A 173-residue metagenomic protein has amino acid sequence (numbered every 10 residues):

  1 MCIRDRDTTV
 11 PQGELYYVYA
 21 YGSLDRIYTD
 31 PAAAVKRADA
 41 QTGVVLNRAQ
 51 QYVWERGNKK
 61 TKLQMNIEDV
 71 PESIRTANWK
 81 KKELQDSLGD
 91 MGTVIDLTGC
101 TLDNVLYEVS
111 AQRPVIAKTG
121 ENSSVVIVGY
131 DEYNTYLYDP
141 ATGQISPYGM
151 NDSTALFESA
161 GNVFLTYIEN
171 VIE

Functional and structural regions predicted by a protein language model:
M1-I3: Short, small-residue-biased leader/transition segments that mark boundaries at the very start of proteins
D7-S23, V44, E55-R56, T61-L63: Short aromatic-glycine-(Arg/Gly/Cys) micro-motifs in beta-strand/loop hairpins
V10-L15, A38-T42, Y130-Y133: A short, compositionally biased
Y21-P31: Extracytoplasmic Gram-positive cell-surface binding/anchoring modules and repeats
G22, A49, A141-G143: Solvent-exposed strand-loop boundary residues in beta-sheet-rich modules
T29-R48: A short, charged, amphipathic alpha-helix used as a generic interaction element across diverse proteins
A32, Q64-I172: Conserved active-site-adjacent core of cysteine acyl-enzyme catalytic domains
